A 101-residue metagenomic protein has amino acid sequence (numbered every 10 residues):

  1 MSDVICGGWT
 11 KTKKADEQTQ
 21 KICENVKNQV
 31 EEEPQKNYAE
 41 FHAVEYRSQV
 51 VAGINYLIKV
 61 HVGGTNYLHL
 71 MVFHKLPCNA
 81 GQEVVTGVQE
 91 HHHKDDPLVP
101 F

Functional and structural regions predicted by a protein language model:
M1-F101: N- and C-terminal low-complexity/disordered segments
